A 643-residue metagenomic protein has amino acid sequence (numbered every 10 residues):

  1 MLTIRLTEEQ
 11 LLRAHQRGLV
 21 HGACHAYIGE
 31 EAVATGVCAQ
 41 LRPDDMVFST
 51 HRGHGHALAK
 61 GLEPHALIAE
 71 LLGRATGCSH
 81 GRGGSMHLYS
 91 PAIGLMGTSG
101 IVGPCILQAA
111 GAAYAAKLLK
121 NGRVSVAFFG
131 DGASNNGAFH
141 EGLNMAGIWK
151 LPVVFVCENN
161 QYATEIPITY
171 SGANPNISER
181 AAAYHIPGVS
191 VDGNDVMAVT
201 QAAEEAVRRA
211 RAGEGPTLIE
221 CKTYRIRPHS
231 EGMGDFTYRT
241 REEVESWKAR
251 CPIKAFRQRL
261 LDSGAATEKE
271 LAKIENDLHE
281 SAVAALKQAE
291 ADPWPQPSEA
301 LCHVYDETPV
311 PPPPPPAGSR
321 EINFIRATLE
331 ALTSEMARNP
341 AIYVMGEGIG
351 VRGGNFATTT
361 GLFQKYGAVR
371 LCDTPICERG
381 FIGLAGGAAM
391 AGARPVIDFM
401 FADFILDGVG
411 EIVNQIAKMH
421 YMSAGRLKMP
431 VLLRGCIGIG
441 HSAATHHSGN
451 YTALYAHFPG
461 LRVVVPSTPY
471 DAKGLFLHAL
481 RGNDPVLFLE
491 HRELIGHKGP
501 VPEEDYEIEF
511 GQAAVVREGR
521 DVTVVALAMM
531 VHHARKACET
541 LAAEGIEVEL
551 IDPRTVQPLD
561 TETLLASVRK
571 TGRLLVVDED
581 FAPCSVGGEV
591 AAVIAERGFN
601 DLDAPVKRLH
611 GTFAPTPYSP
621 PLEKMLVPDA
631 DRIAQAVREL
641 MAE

Functional and structural regions predicted by a protein language model:
L2-V33, C221, R227, G232-V369 (+4 more regions): Conserved acidic/glycine
T7-E9, G73-S90, I177-S178, V351-K365 (+2 more regions): Acidic-glycine-rich active-site phosphate/pyrophosphate-binding loop
E9-R13, R17-W149, Y170-A173, S178 (+2 more regions): Cofactor-binding active-site loop characterized by glycine-rich and histidine/acidic residues
A14-V20, S85-S99, R123-F128, Q161-Y162 (+8 more regions): Glycine/charged-rich beta-loop-alpha catalytic/anionic-binding loops adjacent to active sites
H21-E30, H51-R52, L88-I106, G130 (+8 more regions): Active-site nucleophile and cofactor-binding loops and adjacent substrate-binding regions of central metabolic enzymes
T35-P43, A110-N121, L143-L151, A182-Y184 (+5 more regions): Alpha-helix C-terminal capping segments
E70-S79, G147-C157, R370-D373, A417-G435: A glycine-rich helix N-cap at a beta->alpha junction
G94-V283, Q288-A291, A456-G572, V576-V577: Glycine-rich ThDP/TPP pyrophosphate-binding loop and its adjacent helix/strand module within ThDP-dependent enzymes
